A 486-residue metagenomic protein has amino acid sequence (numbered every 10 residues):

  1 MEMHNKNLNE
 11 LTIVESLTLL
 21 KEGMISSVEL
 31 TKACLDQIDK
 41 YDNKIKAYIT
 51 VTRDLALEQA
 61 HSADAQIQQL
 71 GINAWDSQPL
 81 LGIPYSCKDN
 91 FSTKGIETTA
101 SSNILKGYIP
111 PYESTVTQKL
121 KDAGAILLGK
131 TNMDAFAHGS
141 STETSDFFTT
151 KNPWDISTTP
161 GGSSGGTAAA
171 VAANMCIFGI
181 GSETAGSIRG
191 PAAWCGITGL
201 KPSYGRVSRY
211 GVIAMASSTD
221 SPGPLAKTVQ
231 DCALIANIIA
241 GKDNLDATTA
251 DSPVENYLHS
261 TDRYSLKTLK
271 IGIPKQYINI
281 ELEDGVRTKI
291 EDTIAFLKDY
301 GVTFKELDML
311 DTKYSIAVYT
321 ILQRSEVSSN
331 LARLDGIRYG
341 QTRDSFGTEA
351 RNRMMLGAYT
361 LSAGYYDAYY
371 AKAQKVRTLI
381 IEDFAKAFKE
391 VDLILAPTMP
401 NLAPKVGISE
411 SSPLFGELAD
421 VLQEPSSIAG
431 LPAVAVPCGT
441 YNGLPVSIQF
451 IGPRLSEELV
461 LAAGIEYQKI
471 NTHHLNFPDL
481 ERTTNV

Functional and structural regions predicted by a protein language model:
M1-L55, D299-G301, N476-V486: An N-terminal boundary/leader segment
M3, A65-S77, Y257-T268, T484: Short, basic, low-complexity termini and linkers enriched in Ser/Thr/Gly/Pro that act as targeting/leader peptides
E15-T18, L35, S265-L266, Y277-N279 (+4 more regions): Serine-dependent amide/ester hydrolase catalytic core
C34, A56, K88, L120 (+6 more regions): Conserved hydrophobic/aromatic pocket- or pore-lining residues that grip, position, or stack substrates in active sites
K40, D122, A173-G179, T184-I280 (+3 more regions): Structural helix-boundary/capping segments
D54-H61, G124-A125: Long amphipathic alpha-helix in the N-terminal Rossmann-like dinucleotide-binding domain of NAD(P)-dependent
L80-P222, Q276, S325, A396-L414: Short glycine/serine-rich loop/turn segments
